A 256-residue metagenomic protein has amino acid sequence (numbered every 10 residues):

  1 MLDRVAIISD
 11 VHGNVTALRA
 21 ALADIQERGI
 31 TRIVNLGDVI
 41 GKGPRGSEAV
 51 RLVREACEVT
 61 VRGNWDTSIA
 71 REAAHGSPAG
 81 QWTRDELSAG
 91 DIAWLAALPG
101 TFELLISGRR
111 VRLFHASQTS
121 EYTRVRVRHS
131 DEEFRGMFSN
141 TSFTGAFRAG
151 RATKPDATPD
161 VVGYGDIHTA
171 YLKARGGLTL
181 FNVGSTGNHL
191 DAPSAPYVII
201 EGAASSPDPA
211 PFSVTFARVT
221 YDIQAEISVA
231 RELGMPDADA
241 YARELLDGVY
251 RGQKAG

Functional and structural regions predicted by a protein language model:
M1-A6, L104-R112, R175-T179, P209-F212: Beta-strand-turn-beta hairpins that frame and shape the catalytic cleft of phosphate-ester-processing enzymes
L2-A96: Core catalytic region of metal-dependent phosphoesterases/phosphodiesterases, especially metallo-beta-lactamase-like
R4-H12, R110-S117, L180-G184, F216: Active-site-proximal beta-strand elements of phosphoester/diester hydrolases
V5, R32, V59, V111-R112 (+2 more regions): Structural motif
H12-A17, G41-G43, W65-R71, S120 (+2 more regions): Active-site environment of divalent metal-dependent phosphoester hydrolases
G29, G90-L172: His/acidic metal-ligating clusters that form di-metal
N64, L98, F102-E103, N140-F143 (+5 more regions): Hydrophobic/basic alpha-helical segments enriched in Actinobacteria
A174-G256: Acidic, His/Gly-rich catalytic cores of divalent-metal-dependent hydrolytic chemistry
